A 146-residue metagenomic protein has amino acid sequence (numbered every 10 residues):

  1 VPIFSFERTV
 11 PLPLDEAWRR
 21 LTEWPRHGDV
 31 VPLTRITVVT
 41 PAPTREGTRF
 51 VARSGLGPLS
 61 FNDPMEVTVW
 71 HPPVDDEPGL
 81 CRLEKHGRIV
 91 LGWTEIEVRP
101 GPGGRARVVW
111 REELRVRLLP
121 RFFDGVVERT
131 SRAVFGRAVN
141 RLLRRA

Functional and structural regions predicted by a protein language model:
V1-R45: Hydrophobic ligand-binding cavity/cleft-lining segments
V1-T9, R49, N62, L80 (+2 more regions): Intrinsic-disorder/low-complexity, polar/charged segments enriched in Ser/Thr/Lys/Arg/Asp/Glu/Gln
E7-P11, E66, E97: Generic structural detector for well-ordered beta-strands
V10, S54, E112-L114: Hydrophobic beta-strand positions in extracellular immunoglobulin-like domains
R19-R26, E128, R132, N140 (+1 more regions): Short, intrinsically disordered, mixed-charge
G28, V38-I89, G103, R137-A146: Glycine-rich portal/gate segments that line the openings of hydrophobic small-molecule binding cavities
R82-R137: Beta-strand/loop substructures that line and gate deep hydrophobic ligand-binding cavities in soluble
